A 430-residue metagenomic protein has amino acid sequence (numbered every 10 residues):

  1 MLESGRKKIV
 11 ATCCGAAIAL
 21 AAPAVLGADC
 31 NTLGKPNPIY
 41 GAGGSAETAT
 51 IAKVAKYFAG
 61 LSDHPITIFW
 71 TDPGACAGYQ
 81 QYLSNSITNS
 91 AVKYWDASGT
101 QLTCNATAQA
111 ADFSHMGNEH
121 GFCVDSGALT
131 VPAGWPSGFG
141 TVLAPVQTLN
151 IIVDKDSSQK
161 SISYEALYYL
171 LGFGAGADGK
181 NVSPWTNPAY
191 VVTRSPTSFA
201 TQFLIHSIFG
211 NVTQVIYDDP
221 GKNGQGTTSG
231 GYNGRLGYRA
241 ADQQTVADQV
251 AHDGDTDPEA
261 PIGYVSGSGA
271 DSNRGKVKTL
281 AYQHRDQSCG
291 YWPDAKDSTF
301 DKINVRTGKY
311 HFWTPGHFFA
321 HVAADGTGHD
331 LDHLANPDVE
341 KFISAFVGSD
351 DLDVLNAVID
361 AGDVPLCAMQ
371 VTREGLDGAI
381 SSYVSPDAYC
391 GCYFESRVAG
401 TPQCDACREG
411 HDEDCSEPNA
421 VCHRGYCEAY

Functional and structural regions predicted by a protein language model:
L2-C13: Bacterial N-terminal signal peptides that target proteins for export
G15-A19: N-terminal export/assembly leader peptides and their processing motifs that target proteins to secretory
A22-P23: N-terminal signal peptide c-region/cleavage motif recognized by signal peptidases
G27-Y430: Flexible loop/hinge segments at secondary-structure junctions
